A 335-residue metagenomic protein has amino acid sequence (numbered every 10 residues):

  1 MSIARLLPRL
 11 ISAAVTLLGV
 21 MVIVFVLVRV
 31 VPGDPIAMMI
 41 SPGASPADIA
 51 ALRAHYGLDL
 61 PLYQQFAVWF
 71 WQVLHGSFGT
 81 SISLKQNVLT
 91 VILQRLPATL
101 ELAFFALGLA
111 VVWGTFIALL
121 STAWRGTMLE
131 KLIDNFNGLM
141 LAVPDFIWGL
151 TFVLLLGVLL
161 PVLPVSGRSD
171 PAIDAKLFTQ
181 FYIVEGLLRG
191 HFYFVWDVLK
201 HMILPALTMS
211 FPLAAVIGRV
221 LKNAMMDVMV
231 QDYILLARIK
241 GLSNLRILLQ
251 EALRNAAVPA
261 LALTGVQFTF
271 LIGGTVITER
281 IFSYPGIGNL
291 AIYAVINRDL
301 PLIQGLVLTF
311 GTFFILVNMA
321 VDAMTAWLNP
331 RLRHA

Functional and structural regions predicted by a protein language model:
M1-D59, L89, L93, F116 (+4 more regions): N-terminal signal-anchor/first transmembrane alpha helix
S2-R5, L17-V20, L96-L129, K176-A335: Alpha-helical transmembrane segments of integral membrane proteins, especially multi-pass inner/plasma-membrane
A13, R95, T99, L107 (+3 more regions): Residue-level signal for discrete positions within transmembrane alpha-helices of multi-pass small-molecule
L17-A67, L156-F194: Hydrophobic alpha-helical transmembrane segments of membrane transport/permease proteins and related membrane-embedded
S41, A51-A54, V68, Q72 (+6 more regions): Short amphipathic alpha-helical coupling elements at transmembrane boundaries
D59-T115: An internal, D/E-rich "acidic patch" concept
F116, L120, L129-T179: Hydrophobic alpha-helical segments embedded in or immediately adjacent to the lipid bilayer of multipass inner-membrane
